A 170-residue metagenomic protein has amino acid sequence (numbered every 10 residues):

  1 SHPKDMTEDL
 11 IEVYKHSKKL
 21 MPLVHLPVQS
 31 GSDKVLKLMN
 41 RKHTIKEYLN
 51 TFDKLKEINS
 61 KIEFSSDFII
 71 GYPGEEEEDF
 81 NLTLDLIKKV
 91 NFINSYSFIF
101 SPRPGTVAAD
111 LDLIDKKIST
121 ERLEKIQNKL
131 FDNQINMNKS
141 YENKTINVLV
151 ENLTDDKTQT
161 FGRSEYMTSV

Functional and structural regions predicted by a protein language model:
S1-E77, I93: Conserved SAM/AdoMet-binding glycine-rich loop
K4, S32, R103-G105, D156: Surface-exposed, flexible loop/turn segments at secondary-structure boundaries
L26, D67, I87, S95 (+2 more regions): Conserved, mostly hydrophobic/aromatic
P27-S30, I99-S101, S164-Y166: Short, small-residue-rich loop/turn micro-motifs
I58, E78, L82-I126: C-terminal, non-catalytic macromolecule-binding modules
S65-S66, E75, T83, T106 (+1 more regions): Ser/Thr-centric signal marking residues that sit in or immediately flank functional binding/regulatory motifs
D110-V170: Terminal RNA-binding accessory module
